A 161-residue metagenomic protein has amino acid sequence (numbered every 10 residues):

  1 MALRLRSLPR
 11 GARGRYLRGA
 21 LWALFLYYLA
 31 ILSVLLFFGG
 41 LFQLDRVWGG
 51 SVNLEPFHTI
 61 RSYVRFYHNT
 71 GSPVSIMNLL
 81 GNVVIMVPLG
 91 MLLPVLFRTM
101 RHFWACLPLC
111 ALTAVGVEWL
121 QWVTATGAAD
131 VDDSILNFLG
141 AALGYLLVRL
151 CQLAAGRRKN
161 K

Functional and structural regions predicted by a protein language model:
M1-T126, Y145-K161: Bulky hydrophobic segments
A128-L139: Non-cytosolic membrane-interface motifs at loop->transmembrane helix junctions
